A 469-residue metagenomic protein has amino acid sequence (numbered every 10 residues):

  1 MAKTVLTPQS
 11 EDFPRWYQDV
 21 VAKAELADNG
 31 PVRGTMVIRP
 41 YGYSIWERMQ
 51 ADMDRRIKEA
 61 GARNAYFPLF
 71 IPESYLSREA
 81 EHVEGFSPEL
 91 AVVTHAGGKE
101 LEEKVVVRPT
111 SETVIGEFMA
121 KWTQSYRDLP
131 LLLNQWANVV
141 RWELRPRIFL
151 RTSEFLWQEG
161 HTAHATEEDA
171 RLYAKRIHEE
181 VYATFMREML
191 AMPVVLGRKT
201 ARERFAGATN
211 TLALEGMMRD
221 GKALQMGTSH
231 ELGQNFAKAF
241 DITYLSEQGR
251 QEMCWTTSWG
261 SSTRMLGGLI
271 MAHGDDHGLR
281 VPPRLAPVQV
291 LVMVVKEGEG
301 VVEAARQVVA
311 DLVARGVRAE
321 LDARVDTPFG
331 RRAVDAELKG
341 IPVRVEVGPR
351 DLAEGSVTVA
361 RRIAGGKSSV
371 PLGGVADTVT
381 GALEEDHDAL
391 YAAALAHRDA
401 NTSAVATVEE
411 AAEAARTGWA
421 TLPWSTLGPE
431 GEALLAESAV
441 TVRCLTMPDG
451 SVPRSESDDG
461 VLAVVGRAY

Functional and structural regions predicted by a protein language model:
M1-Y469: NTP/phosphate- and nucleic-acid-binding module
